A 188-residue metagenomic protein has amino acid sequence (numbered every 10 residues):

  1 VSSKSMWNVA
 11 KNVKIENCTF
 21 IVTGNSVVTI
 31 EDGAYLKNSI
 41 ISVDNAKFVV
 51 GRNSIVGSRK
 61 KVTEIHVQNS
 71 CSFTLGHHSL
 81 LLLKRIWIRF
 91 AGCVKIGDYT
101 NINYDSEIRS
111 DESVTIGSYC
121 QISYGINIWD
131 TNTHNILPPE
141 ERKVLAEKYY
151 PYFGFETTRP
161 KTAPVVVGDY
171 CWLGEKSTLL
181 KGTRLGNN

Functional and structural regions predicted by a protein language model:
V1-D130, N135-I136, E141-E147, P151-Y152 (+3 more regions): Domain-scale signature associated with acetyltransferase and cell-envelope carbohydrate enzymes
